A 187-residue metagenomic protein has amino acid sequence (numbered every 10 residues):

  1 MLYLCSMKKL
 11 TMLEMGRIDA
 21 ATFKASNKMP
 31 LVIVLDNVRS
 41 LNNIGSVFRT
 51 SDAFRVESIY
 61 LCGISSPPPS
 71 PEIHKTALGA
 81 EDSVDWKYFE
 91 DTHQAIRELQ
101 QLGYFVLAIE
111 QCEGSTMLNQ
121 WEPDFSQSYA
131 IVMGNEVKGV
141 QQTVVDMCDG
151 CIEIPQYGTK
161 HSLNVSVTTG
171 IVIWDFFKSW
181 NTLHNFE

Functional and structural regions predicted by a protein language model:
M1-E187: Post-transcriptional modification and biogenesis factors for structured RNAs of the translation apparatus
